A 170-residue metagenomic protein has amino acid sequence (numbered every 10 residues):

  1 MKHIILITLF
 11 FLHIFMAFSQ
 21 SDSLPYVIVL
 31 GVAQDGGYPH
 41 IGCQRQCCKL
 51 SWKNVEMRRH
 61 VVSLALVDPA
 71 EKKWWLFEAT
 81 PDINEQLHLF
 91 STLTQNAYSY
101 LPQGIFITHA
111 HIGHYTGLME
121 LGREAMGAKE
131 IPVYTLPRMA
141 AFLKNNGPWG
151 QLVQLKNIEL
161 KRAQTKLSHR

Functional and structural regions predicted by a protein language model:
M1-D22: Bacterial Sec-dependent N-terminal signal peptides
Q20-R170: Binuclear metal-dependent hydrolase catalytic cores
